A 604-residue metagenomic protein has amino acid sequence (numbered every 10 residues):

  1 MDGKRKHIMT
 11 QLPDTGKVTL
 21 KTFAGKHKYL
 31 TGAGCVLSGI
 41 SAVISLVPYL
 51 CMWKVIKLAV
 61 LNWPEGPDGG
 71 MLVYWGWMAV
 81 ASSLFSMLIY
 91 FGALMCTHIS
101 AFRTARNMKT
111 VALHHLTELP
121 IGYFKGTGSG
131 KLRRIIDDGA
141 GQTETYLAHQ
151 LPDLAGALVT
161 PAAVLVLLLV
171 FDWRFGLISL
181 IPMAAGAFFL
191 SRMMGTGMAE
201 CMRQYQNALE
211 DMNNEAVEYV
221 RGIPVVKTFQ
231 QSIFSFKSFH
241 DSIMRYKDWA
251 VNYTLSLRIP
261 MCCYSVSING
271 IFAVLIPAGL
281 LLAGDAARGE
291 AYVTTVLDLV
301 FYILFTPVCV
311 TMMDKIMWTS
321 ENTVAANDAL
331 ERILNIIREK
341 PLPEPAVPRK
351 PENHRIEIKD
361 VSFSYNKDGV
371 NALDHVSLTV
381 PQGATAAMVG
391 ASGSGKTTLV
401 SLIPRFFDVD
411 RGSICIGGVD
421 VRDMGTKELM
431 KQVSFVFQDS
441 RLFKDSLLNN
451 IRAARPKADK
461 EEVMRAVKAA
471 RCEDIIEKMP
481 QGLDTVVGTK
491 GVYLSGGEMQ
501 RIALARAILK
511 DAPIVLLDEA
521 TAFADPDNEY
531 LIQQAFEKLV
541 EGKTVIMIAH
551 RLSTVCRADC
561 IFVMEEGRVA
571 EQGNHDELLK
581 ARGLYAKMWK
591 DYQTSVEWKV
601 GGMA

Functional and structural regions predicted by a protein language model:
M1-S45, P64-W75, A93, T97 (+7 more regions): Membrane-integrated ABC transporters
D2-Q11, F102, V111-A140, E215-S238 (+4 more regions): Short intracellular "coupling" helices and adjacent cytoplasmic loop segments at the cytosolic face of multi-pass
K21, G25-Y29, I121, D138-L147 (+8 more regions): An intracellular "coupling" helix at the cytosolic face of ABC transporter transmembrane type-1 domains
Y29-P48, L61-A105, T294-L304, T311-M312: Transmembrane-helix motif of ABC transporter permease domains
V43-K54, F85-L88, P152-G195, Y253-F301 (+1 more regions): A hydrophobic transmembrane-helix motif
M95-R103, N107, R192-D211, S320: Cytoplasmic juxtamembrane "membrane-exit" helices immediately C-terminal to transmembrane segments
Q231, L255-R258, V308-I336: Cytosolic ends of transmembrane helices, especially the final helix of ABC transmembrane type-1 domains
E352-A604: ABC-type nucleotide-binding domain
